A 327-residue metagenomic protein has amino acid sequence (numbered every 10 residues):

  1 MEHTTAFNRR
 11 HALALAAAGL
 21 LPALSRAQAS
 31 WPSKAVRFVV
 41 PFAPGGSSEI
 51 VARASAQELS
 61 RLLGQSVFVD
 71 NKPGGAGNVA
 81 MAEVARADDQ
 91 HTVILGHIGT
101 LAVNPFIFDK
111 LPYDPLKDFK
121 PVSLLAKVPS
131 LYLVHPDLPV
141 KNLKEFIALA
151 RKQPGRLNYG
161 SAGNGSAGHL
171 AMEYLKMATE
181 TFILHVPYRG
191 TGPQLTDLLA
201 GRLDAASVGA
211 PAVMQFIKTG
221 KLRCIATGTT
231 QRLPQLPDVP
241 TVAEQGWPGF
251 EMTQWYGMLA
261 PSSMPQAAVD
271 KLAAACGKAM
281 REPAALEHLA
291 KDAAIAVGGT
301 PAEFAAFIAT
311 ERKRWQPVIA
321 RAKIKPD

Functional and structural regions predicted by a protein language model:
M1-F7, H11-P22, R26: N-terminal secretory signal peptides
N8, A76, N142, P187-G190 (+2 more regions): Short loop/turn segments at beta->alpha junctions
A27-K117, R156, N164, T181-D204 (+2 more regions): N-terminal (or domain-start) structured segment
S33-A35, K218, E244, Q266-D327: An extracytoplasmic/periplasmic, membrane-proximal ligand-sensing/linker region
R86-H91, F106-P193, V242, W255-H288: Hinge/capping helix and adjacent helix->loop/strand transition within the periplasmic-binding protein
L95-T100, N104, S161, T191 (+4 more regions): Beta->alpha turn/N-cap motifs
K127, V213-R281, T310-K313: C-terminal lobe and pocket-closing loops of periplasmic/extracytoplasmic Venus-flytrap solute-binding proteins
